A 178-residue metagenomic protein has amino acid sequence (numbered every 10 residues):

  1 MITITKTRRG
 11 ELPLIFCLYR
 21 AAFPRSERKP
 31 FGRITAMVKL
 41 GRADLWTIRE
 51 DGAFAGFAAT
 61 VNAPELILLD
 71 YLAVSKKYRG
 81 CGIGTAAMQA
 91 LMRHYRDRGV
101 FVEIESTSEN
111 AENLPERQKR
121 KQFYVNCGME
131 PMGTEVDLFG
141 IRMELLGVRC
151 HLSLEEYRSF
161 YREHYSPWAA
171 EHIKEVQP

Functional and structural regions predicted by a protein language model:
M1-K29, E156-E163, E171, E175-P178: Short amphipathic alpha-helix that is part of the acyltransferase structural core
A21-E50: Active-site rim helix/loop that mediates acceptor-substrate recognition in acyltransferases
A43-T47, F57, M143-L145: Short hydrophobic/aromatic beta-strand element in the GNAT-like acyltransferase core that lines or flanks the acyl-donor
T47, A53-V61, L66-A73: Conserved beta-strand in the GNAT
N62-L69, R79, R98, R142: A conserved beta-turn-beta hairpin within the catalytic core of GNAT-like acetyltransferases that forms part
V74, G80-H94: Conserved acetyl-CoA-binding loop-helix of GNAT-fold acetyltransferases
Y95-E116: Conserved GNAT acetyl-CoA-binding A-motif
R117, G133-P178: C-terminal "cap" of GNAT-fold acetyltransferases
